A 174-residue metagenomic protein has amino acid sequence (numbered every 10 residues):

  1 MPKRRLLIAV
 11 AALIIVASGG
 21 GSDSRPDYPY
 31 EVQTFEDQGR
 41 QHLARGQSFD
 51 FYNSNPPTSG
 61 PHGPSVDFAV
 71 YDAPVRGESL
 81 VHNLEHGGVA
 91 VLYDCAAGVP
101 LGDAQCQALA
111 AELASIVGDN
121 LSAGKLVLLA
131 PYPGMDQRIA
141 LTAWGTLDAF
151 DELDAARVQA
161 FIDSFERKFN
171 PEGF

Functional and structural regions predicted by a protein language model:
M1-A9: N-terminal Sec-pathway targeting helices
K3, L13-R25: Bacterial Sec-dependent signal peptides at the C-terminal "C-region" and cleavage site
G21-L80: Surface-exposed, low-hydrophobicity interaction/linker segments
A44-R45, L84, S122, G134: A generic structural signal for short, non-catalytic loop/turn and secondary-structure boundary residues
D72-S122: Mid-length scaffold segments of soluble, non-membrane domains
E112-F174: Helix-rich interaction surfaces within compact, conserved domain-sized segments that mediate assembly or partner
